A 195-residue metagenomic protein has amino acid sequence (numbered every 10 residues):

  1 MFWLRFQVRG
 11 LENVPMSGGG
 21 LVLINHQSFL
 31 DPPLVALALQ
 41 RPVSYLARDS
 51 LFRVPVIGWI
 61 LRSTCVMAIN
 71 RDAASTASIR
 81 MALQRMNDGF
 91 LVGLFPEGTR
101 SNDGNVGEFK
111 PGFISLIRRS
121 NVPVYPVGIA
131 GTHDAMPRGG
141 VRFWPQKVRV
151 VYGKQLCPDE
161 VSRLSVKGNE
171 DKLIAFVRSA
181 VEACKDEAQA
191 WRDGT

Functional and structural regions predicted by a protein language model:
M1-R9, T132-A135: Short gly/ser/thr-rich secondary-structure transition/capping motifs
F2, V14-A73, M81: Catalytic core of membrane glycerolipid acyltransferases/transacylases, capturing the structured, soluble-facing
R5, G19, K147-R149: A residue-level signal for beta-strand positions that form part of recognition/binding surfaces within mature
R5-F6, P42, M67, G89 (+1 more regions): Secondary-structure boundary/capping positions in well-ordered alpha/beta enzyme cores
L11, Q27, G98-T99: A short, glycine- and basic residue-enriched loop/turn that sits immediately adjacent to a domain's principal
E12-P15, R142-F143: A short beta-turn/loop motif at secondary-structure boundaries
A77-T195: Non-catalytic C-terminal accessory region of glycerolipid acyltransferases and related lyso-lipid remodeling enzymes
